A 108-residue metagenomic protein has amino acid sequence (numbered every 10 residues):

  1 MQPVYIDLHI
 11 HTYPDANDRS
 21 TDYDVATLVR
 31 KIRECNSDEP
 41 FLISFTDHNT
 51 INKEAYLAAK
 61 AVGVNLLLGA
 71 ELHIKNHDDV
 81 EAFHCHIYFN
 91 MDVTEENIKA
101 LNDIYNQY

Functional and structural regions predicted by a protein language model:
M1-A82: An N-terminally biased module of ancient metal coordination in phosphate/nucleic-acid-related enzymes
L68-Y108: Alpha-helix N-cap/helix-start capping residues at coil-to-helix junctions, especially the first residue of tandem
